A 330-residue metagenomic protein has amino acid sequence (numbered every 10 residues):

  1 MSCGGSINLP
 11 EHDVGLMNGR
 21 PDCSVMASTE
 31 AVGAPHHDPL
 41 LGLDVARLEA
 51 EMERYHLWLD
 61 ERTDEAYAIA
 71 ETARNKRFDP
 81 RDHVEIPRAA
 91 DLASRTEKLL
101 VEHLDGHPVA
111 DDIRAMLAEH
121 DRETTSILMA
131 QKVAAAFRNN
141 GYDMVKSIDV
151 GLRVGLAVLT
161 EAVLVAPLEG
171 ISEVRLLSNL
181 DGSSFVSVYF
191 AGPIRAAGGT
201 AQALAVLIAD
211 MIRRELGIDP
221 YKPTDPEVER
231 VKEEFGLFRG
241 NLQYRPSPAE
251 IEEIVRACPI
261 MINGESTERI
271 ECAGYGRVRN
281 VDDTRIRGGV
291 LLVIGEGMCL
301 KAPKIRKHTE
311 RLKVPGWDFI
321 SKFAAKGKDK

Functional and structural regions predicted by a protein language model:
M1-K330: Extended, Lys/Arg-rich, non-catalytic nucleic-acid recognition/anchoring regions of very large nucleic-acid-interacting
